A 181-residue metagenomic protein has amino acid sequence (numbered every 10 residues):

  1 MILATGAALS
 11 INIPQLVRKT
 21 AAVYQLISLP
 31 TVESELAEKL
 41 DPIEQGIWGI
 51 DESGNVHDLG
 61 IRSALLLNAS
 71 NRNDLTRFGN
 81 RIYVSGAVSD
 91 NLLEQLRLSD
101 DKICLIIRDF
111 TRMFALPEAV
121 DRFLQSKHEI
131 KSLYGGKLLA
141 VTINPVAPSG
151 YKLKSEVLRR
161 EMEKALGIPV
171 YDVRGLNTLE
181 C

Functional and structural regions predicted by a protein language model:
M1-C181: Flexible phosphate-sensing "switch/lid" loops adjacent to ATP/NTP-binding sites across phosphate-transfer
